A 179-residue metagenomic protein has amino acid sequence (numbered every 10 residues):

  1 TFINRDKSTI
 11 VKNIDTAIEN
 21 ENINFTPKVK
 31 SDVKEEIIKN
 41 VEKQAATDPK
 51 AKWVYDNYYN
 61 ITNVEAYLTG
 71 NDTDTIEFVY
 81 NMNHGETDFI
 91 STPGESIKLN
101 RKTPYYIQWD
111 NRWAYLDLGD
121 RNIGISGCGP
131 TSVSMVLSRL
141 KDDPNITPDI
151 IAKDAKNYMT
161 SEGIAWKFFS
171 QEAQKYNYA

Functional and structural regions predicted by a protein language model:
F2-N157: Active-site-adjacent structural segments surrounding the nucleophilic cysteine of cysteine proteases and isopeptidases
T160-A179: Predominantly the structural core of cysteine protease catalytic domains
